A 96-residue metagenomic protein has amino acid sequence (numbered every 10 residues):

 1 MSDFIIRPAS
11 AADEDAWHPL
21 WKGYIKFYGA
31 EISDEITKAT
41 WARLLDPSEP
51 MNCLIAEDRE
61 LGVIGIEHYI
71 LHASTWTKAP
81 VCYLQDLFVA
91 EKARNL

Functional and structural regions predicted by a protein language model:
I5-P19: A short beta-loop-alpha structural element at the N-terminal edge of CoA-dependent acyl/N-acetyltransferase catalytic
A9, L87-V89: Hydrophobic adenine-recognition pocket in adenosine-nucleotide-binding enzymes
H18-R43: Conserved GNAT-fold acetyl-CoA-binding loop/helix
R43-I55, Y83: A short helix-loop-beta-strand connector motif used in the catalytic cores of GNAT acetyltransferases and, in some
I55, G62-I70: Conserved beta-strand in the GNAT
L61-G62, R94: Residue-level signal for well-ordered, solvent-exposed loop/turn and beta-edge residues enriched in charged/polar side
Y69-L87: Conserved donor-binding loop and adjoining core beta-sheet/short helix segment in diverse acyl/aminoacyl transferases
T77, A90-L96: Conserved glycine-rich acetyl-CoA-binding loop
